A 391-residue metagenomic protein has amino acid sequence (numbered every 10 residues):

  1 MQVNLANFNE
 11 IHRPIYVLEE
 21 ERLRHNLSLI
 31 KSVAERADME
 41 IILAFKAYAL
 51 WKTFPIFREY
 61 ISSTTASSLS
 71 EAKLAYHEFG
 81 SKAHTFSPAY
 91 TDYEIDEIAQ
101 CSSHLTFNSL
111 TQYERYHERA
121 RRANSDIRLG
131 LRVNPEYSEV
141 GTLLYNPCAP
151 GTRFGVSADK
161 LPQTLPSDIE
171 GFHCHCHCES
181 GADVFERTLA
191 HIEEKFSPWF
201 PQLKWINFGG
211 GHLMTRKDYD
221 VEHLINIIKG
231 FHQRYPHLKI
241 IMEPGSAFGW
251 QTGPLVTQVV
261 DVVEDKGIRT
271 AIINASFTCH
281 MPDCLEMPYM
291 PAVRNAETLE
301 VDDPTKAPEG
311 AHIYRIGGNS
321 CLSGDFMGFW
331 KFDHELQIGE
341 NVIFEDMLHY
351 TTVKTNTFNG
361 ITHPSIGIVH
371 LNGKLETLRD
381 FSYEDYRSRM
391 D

Functional and structural regions predicted by a protein language model:
Q2-G80, F86-A89, S276, F332-E345 (+2 more regions): N-terminal capping/small domains of soluble enzymes
A6-I11, E170-H175, G209-G210: A short small-residue
M39-W205, Y219, I227-G230: Active-site-proximal beta-alpha core segment in soluble small-molecule metabolic enzymes
H175-H177, I206-T215, P244-A247: Glycine-rich beta-strand-to-loop/alpha-helix junction loops that act as flexible
I227, M242-D391: Charged (often Lys/Glu-rich) extended helix/loop segments that serve as interaction or gating elements
